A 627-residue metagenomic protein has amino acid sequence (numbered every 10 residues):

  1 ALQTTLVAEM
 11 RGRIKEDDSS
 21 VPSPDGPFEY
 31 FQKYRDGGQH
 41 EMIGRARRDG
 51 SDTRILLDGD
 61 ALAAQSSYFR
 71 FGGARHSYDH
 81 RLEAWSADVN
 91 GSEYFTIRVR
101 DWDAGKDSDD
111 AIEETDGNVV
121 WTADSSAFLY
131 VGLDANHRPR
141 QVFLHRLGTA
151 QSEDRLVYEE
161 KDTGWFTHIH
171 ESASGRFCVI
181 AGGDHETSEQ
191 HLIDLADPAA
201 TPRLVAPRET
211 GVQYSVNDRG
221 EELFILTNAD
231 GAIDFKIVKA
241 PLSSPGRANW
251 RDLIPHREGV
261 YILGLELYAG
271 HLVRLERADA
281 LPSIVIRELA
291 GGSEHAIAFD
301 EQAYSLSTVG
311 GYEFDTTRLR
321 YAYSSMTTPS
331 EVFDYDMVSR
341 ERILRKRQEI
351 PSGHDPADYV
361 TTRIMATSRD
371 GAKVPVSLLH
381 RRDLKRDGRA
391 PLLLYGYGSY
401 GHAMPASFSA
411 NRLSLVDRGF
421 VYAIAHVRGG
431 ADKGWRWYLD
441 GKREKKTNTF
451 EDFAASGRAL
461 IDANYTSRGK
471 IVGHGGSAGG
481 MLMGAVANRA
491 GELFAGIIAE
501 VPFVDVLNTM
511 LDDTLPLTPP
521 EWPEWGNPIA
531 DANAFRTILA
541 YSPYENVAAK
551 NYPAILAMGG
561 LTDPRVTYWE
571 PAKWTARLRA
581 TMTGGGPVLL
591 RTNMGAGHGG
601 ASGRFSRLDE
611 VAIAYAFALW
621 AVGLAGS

Functional and structural regions predicted by a protein language model:
A1-I55, G59-P375, L379-R389, Y400-R418 (+4 more regions): Peripheral, non-catalytic segments that deliver or gate enzyme domains
A8-M10, V216, G292, L394 (+2 more regions): Polar low-complexity intrinsically disordered regions
E9, L253, L393-Y395, G473-H474 (+1 more regions): Extended hydrophobic secondary-structure segments that form protein cores and membrane-embedded regions
P391-Y395, Y422, I555: Hydrophobic beta-strand anchors of alpha/beta hydrolase catalytic cores
G396-G398, G559: The conserved beta1-alpha1 loop
R418, I424-S627: Active-site-proximal cap/loop segments of hydrolase catalytic domains
